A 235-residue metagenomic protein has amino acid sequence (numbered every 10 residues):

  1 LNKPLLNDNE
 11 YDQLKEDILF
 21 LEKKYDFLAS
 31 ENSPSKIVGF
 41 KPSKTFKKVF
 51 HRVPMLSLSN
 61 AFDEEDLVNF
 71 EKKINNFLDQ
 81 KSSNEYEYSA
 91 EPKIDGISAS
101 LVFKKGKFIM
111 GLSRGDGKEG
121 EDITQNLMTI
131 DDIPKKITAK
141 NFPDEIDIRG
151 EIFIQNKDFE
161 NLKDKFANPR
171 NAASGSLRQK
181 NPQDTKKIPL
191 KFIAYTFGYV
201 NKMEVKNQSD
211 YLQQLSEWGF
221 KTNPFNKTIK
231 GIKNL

Functional and structural regions predicted by a protein language model:
L1-L235: RNA/tRNA-interacting regions in translation and RNA-turnover enzymes
